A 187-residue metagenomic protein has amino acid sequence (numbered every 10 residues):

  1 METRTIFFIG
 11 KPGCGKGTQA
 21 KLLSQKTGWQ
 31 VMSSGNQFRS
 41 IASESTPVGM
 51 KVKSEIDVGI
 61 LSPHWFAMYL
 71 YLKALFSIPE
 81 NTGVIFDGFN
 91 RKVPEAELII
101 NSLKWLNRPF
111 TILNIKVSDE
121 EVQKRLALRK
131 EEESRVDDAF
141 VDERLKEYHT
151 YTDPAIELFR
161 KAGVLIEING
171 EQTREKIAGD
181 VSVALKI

Functional and structural regions predicted by a protein language model:
M1-I187: Glycine-rich phosphate-binding loop of ATP-dependent small-molecule kinases
